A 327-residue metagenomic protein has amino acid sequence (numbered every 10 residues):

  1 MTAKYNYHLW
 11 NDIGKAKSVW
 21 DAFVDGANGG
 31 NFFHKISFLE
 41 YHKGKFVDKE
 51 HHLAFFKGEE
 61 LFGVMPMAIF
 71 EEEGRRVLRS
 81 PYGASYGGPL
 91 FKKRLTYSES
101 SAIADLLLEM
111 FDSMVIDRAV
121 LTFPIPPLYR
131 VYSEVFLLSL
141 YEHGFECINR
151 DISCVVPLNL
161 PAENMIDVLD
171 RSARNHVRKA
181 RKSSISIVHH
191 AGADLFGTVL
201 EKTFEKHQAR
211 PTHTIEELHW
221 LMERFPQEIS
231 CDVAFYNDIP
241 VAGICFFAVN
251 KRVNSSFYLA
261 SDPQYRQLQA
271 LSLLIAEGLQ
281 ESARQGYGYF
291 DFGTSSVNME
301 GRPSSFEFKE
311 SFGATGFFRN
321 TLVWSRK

Functional and structural regions predicted by a protein language model:
T2, S80-A84, R178-A180: Short, flexible turn/loop "capping" segments at secondary-structure junctions
Y5-R75, I125-Y265: A conserved beta-strand-loop-helix scaffold within acyl/acetyltransferase catalytic domains
D48-E50, S113-I116, I229, R284-Y287: Short, high-confidence coil segments that cap the C-terminus of an alpha-helix and link into the following beta-strand
F56, L61, T96, S101-L106 (+1 more regions): Aromatic (often tryptophan-rich) hydrophobic motifs at membrane interfaces
A68-G88: Conserved acyl-donor/pantetheine-binding loop and adjacent beta-alpha core of acyl/acetyltransferases and related
P81-V131: A gly/proline- and charged-residue-enriched helix-loop-helix capping module
Y82-Y86, N149, F317: Short, solvent-exposed loop/turn segments at the edges of secondary structure
